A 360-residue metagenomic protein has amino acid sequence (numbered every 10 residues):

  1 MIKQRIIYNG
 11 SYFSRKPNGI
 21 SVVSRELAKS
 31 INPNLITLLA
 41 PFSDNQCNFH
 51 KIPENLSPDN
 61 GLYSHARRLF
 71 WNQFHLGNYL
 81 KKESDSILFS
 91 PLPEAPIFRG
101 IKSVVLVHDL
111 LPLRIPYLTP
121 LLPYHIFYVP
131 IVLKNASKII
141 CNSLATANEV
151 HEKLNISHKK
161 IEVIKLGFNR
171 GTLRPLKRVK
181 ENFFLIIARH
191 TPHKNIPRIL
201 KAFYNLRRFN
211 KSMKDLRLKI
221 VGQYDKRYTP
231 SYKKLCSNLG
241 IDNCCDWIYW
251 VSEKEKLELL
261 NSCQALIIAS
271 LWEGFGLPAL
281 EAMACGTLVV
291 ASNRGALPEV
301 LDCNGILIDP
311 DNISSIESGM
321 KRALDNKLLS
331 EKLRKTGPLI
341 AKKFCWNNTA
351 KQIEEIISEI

Functional and structural regions predicted by a protein language model:
M1-I360: Carbohydrate transferase catalytic cores enriched for Leloir-type hexosyltransferases
